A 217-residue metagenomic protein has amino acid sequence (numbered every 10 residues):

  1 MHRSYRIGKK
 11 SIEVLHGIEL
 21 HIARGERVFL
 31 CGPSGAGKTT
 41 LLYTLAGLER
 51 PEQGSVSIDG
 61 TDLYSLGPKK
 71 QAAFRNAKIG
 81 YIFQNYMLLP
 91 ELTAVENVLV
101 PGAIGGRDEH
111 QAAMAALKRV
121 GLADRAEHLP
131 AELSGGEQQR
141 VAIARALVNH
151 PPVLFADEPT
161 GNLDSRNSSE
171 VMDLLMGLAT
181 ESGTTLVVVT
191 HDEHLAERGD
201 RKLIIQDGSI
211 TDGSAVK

Functional and structural regions predicted by a protein language model:
M1-I205: ABC family nucleotide-binding domain
K202-A215: H-loop (His-switch) and adjacent beta-strand-loop-beta switch element of ABC-type ATPase nucleotide-binding domains
